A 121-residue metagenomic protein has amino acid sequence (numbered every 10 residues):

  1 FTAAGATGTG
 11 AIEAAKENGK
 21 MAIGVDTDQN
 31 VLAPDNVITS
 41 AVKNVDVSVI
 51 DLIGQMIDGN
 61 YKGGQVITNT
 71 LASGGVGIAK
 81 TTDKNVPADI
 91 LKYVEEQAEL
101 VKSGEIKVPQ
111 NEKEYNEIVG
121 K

Functional and structural regions predicted by a protein language model:
F1-K121: A residue-level marker of the well-folded mature domains of exported/periplasmic proteins
